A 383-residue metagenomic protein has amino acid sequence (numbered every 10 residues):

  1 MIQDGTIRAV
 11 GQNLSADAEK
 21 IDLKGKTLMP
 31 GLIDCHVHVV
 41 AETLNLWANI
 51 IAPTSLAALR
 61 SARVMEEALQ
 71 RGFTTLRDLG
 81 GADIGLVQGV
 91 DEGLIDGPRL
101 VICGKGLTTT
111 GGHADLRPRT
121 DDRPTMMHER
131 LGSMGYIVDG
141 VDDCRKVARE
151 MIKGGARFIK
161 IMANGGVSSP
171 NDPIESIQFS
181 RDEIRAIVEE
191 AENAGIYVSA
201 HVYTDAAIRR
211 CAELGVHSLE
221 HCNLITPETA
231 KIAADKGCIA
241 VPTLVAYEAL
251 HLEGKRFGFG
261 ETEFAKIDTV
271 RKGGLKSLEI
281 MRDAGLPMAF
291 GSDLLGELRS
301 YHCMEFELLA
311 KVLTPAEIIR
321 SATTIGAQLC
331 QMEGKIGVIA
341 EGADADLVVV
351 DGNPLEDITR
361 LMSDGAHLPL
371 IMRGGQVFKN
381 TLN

Functional and structural regions predicted by a protein language model:
M1-M29: Histidine-rich, glycine-flanked metal-binding segment
G5, G25, I33-H36, G72 (+13 more regions): Divalent metal-coordination and catalytic microenvironments
K26-E92, T110-R117, D182, A206 (+1 more regions): Metal-associated gating/positioning segment near the N- to mid-region
V40-E42, L76-L86, G165-S169, V202-R209 (+3 more regions): Active-site environment of divalent metal-dependent phosphoester hydrolases
V40-L59, R63-L69, G97, G104 (+3 more regions): Active-site gating loops and adjacent loop-to-helix segments of metal-dependent hydrolytic enzymes
T43-L46, A114, S169-P170, I208-L214 (+4 more regions): Histidine/acidic-residue-rich catalytic or RNA/ligand-binding cores of hydrolases and nuclease-related proteins
D143-A240, R256-F257, I267-M288, G334: Histidine/acidic residue-rich metal-binding segments in metalloenzymes
N193, F259-T262, V270-P354, L370: His/Asp/Glu-enriched, well-ordered alpha-helical/loop segment that forms or immediately abuts the divalent-metal
